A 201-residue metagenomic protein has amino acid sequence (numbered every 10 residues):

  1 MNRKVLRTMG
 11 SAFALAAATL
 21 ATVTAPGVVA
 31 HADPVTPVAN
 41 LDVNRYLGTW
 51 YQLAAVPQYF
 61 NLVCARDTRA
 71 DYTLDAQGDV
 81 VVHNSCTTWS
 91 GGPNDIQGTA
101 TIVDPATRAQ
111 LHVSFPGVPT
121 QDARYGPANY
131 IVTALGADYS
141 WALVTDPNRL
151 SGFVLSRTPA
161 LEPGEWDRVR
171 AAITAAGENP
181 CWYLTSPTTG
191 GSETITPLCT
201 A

Functional and structural regions predicted by a protein language model:
N2-A201: A beta-rich soluble binding module of mature secreted/lumenal proteins
